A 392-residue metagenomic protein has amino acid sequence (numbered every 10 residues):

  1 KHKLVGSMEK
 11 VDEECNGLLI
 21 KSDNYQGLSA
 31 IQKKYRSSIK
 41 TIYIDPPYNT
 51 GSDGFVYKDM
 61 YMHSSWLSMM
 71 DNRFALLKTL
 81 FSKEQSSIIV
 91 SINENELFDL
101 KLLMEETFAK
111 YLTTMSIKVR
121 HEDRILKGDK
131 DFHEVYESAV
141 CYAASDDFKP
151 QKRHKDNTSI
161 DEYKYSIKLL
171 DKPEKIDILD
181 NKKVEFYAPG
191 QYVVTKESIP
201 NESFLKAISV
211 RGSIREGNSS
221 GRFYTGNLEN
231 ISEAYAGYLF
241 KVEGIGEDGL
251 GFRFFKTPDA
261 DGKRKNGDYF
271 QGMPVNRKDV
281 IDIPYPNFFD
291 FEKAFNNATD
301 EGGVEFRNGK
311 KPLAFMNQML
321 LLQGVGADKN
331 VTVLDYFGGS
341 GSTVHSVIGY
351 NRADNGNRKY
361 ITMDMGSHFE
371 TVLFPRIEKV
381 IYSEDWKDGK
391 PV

Functional and structural regions predicted by a protein language model:
K1-T332: Class I S-adenosyl-L-methionine
S7, C15-G17, K21, R376-V392: SAM-dependent methyltransferase catalytic region
H63-L67, L97, L313-G389: Conserved S-adenosyl-L-methionine
